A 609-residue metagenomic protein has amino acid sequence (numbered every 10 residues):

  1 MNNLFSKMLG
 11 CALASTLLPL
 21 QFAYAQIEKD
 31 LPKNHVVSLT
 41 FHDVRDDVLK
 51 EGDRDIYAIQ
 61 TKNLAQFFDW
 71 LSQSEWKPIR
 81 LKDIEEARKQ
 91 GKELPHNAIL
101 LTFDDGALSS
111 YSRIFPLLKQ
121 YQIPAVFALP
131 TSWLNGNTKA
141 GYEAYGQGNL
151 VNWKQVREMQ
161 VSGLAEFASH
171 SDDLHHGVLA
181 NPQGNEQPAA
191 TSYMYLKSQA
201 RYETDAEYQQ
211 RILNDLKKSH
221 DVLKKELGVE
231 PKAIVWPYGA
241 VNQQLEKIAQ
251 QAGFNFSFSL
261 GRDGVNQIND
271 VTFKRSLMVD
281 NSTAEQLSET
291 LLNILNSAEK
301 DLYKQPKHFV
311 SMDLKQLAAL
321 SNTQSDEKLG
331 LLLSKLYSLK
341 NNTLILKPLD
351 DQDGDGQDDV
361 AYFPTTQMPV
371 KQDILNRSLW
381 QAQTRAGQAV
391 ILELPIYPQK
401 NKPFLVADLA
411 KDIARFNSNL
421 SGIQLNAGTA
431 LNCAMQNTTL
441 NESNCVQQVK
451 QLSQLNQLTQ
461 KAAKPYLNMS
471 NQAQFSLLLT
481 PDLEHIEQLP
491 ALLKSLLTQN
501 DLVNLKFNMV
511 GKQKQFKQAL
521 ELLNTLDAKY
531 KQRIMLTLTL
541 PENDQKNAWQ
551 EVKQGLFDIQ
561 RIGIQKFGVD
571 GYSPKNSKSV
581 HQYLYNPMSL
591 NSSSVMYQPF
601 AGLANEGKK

Functional and structural regions predicted by a protein language model:
V37, L260, G264, N342-T343 (+3 more regions): Substrate-binding cleft of secreted/luminal carbohydrate-active enzymes
V44, A98, K119-A240, F273: Metal-dependent polysaccharide deacetylase catalytic core of the NodB/CE4 family, i.e., the active-site-bearing domain
G52-A65, W70-K77, L81-E166, L174-H176 (+2 more regions): Active-site beta->alpha N-cap acidic-glycine motif
Q60-I79, A125, E327-D353, D412-I423 (+2 more regions): Catalytic domains of carbohydrate-active enzymes, especially glycoside hydrolases
W76-E86, L94, N135, L339-Q372: Aromatic-lined carbohydrate-binding/catalytic grooves of carbohydrate-active enzymes
L100-D105, I345-Q352, D408-C445, N504 (+1 more regions): Active-site groove signature of glycoside hydrolases
P130, L134, S192-D205, E226-E230 (+3 more regions): His/Asp/Glu-enriched short active-site or ligand-binding loop at hydrolase and phosphoryl-transfer sites
E230, P237, G387-P403, K450-L489 (+2 more regions): Aromatic-lined carbohydrate-recognition surfaces of secreted/lumenal glycan-active proteins
